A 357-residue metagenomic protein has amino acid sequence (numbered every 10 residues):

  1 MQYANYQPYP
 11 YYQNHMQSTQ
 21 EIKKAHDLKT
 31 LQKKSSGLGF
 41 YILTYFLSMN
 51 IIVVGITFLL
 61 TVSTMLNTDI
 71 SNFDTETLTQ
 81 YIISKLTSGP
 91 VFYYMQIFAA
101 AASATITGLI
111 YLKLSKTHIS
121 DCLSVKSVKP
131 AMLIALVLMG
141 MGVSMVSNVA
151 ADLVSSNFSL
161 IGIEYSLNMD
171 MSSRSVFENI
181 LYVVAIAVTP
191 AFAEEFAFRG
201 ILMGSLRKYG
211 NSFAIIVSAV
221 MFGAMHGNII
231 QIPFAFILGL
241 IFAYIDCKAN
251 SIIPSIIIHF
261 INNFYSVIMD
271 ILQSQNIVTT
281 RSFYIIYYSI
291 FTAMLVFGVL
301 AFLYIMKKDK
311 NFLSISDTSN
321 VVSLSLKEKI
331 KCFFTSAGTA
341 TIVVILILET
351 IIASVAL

Functional and structural regions predicted by a protein language model:
M1-S120, F264-L357: N-terminal, membrane-interfacial amphipathic/helix-forming hydrophobic leader that caps and precedes the first
G39, L43, Y94, L133-L138 (+5 more regions): Hydrophobic alpha-helical transmembrane segments
L47, V137, M141, V184 (+10 more regions): Residue-level signature of the transmembrane alpha-helical core of multi-pass small-molecule transporters
M65-Y81, K85-F92, I119-P190, I352-L357: Juxtamembrane helix-loop-helix connectors linking adjacent transmembrane helices in multi-pass membrane enzymes
F98-A102, I106, V184, P233-L240: Membrane-embedded alpha-helical segments of multi-pass membrane proteins, especially the transmembrane helices
A193-V217, Y244-S251: Membrane-interface helix/loop boundary segments of multi-pass membrane proteins
A197, I201-L206, P233, I257 (+1 more regions): Active-site-flanking alpha-helical
G223-I230, I277-V278: Membrane-interface helix caps and helix-loop-helix hairpins in membrane proteins
